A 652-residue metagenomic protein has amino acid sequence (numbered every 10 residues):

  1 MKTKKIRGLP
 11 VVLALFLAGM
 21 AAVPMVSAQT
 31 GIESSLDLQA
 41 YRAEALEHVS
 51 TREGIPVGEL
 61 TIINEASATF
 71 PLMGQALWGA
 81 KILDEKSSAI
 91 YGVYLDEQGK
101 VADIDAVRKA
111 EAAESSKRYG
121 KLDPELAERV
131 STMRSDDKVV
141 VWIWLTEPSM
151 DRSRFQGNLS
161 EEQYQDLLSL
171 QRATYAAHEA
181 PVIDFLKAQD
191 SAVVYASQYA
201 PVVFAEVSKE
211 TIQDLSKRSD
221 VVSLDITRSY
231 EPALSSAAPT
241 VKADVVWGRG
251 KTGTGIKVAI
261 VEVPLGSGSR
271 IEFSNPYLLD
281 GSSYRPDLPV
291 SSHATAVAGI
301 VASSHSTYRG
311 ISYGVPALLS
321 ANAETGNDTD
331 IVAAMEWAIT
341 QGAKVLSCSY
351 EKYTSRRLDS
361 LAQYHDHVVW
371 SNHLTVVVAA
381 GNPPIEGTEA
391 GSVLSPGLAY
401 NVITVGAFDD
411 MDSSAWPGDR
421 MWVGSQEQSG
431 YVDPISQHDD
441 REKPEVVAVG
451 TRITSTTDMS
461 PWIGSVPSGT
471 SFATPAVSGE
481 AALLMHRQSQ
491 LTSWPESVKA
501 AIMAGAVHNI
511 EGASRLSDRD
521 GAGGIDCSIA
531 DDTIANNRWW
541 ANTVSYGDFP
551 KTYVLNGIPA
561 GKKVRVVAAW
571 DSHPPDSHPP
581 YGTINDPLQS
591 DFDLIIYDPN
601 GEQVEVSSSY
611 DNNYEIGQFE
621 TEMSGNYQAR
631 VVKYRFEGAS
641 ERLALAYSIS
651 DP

Functional and structural regions predicted by a protein language model:
G31-A89, K109-E231: Inhibitory N-terminal propeptides of secreted protease zymogens
V101-S135, Y195, V207-Q213, Y230-I260 (+4 more regions): N-terminal domain-start motif of subtilase-like serine proteases
D136, S219, V245-T329, Q341-K344 (+7 more regions): Subtilisin-like serine protease catalytic core
V297, T340-S455, M503-V507, R565-H573 (+2 more regions): Catalytic-core segments of hydrolase enzymes
S347, V466, H486-A560, V606-N613: C-terminal subdomain of the subtilisin-like protease fold in secreted/lumenal serine endopeptidases
G381, A522-S590, A646-D651: Secreted peptidase-domain scaffold signal
S395, A448-A513: Hydrolase catalytic cores
S497-A500, K551-Y553, T583-L588, I596-Q603 (+1 more regions): C-terminal edge strands of extracellular/lumenal beta-sandwich accessory domains
